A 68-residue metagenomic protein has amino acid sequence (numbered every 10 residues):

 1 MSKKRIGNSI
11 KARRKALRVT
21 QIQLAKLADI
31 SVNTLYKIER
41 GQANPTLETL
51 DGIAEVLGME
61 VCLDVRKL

Functional and structural regions predicted by a protein language model:
M1-R5: A detector for short, charged/polar N-terminal pre-domain segments
N8-Q23: Short basic helix-loop element that most often maps to the first helix and adjoining turn of HTH DNA-binding modules
I10, L24-A25, L35-I38: Conserved hydrophobic/aromatic packing and binding residues within compact polymer-binding modules
K15, K26, E55: Alpha-helical residues within the helix-turn-helix
D29-N44: Recognition helix of helix-turn-helix/homeodomain-like DNA-binding domains that insert into the DNA major groove
E48-L63: DNA major-groove recognition helix of helix-turn-helix/homeodomain DNA-binding modules
D64-L68: Short amphipathic recognition helices of helix-turn-helix/homeodomain-type DNA-binding modules
